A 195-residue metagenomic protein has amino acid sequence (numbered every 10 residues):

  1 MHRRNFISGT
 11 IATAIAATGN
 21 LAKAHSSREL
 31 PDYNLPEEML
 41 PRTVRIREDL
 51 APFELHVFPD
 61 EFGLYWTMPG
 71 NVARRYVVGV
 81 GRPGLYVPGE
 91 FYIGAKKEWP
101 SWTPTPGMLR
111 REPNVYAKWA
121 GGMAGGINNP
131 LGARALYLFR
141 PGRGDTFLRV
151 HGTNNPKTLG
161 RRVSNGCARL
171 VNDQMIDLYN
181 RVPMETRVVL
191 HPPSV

Functional and structural regions predicted by a protein language model:
R3-R4, R169: Short, cationic motifs built from Arg/Lys/His that form the positively charged side of catalytic pockets
R4-A24: N-terminal export signals
A24-L30: Cleaved targeting-peptide boundary
D32-L148: Gly/Pro-biased beta-strand-loop elements
K96, H151-T153, P193: Generic beta-structure capping elements
P141-G144, N154-K157, M175, V195: Short Gly/Pro-enriched loop/turn and capping motifs at secondary-structure junctions
T158-G166: Short, basic/aromatic beta-hairpin or loop at an interaction surface
A168-V195: N-terminal targeting pre-sequences for secretion and organelle import
